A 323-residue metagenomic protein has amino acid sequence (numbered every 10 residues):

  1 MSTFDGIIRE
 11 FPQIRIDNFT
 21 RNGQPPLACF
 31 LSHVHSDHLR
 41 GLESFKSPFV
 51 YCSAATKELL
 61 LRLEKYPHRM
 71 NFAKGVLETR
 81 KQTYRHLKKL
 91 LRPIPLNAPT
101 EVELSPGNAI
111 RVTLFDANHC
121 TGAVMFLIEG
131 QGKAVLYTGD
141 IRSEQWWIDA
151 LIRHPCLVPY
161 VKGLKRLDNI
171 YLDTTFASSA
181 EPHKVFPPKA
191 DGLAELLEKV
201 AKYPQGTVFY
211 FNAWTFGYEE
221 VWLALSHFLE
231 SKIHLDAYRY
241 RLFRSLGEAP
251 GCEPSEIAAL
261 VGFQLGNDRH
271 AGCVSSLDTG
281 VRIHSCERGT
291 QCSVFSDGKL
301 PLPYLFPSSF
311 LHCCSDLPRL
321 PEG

Functional and structural regions predicted by a protein language model:
S2-Q24, L42-V208, N212-T215: His/Asp/Glu-rich metal-coordinating catalytic cores of metallo-dependent phosphodiesterases/hydrolases acting on
L27-H38: Metallo-beta-lactamase
H35-S36, T56-K57, R239: Alpha-helix capping/helix-boundary segments
H38, L59-R62, V221-A224: Phosphate- and divalent-cation-binding pockets in alpha/beta enzyme and binding domains that engage nucleotide-derived
A123-G323: Metal-dependent phosphodiesterase/nuclease catalytic metal-binding core
